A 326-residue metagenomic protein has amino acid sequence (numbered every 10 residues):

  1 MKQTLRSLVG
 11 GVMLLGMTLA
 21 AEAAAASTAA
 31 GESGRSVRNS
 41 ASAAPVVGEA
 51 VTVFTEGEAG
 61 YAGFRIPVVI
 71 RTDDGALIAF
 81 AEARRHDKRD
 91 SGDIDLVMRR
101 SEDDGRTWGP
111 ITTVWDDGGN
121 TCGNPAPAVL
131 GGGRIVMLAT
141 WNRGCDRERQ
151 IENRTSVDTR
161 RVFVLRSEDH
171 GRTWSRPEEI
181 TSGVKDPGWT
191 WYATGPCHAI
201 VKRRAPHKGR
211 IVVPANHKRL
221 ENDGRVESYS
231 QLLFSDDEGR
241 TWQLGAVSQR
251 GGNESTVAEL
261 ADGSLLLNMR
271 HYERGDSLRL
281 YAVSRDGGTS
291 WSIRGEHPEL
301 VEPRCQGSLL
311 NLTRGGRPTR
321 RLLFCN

Functional and structural regions predicted by a protein language model:
M1-V12: Bacterial N-terminal signal peptides that target proteins for export
K2, A20, R320-L322: Short intrinsically disordered, low-complexity coil segments enriched in acidic
R6, R35-R38: Basic polycationic patches enriched in arginine
G10-E22: Bacterial N-terminal signal peptides
A21-S36: Signal peptide processing junction and immediate N-terminal pro/mature segment of secreted/exported proteins
V37-N326: Asp-box/BNR beta-propeller blade signature and adjacent active/binding-site loops in extracellular glycan-interacting
